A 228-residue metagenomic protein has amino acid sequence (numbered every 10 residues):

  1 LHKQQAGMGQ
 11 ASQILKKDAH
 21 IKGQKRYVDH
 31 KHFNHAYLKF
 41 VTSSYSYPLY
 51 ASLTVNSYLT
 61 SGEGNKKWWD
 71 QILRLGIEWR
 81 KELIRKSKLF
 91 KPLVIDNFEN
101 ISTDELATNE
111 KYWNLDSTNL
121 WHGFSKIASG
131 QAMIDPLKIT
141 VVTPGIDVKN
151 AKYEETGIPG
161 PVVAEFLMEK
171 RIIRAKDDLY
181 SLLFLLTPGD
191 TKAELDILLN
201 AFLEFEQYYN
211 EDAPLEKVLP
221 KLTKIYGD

Functional and structural regions predicted by a protein language model:
L1-A36, V41-S52: Active-site PLP attachment segment
Q13, H30, N34, Y50-Y58 (+3 more regions): Predominant activation on well-ordered alpha-helical scaffold segments within soluble catalytic domains
I14-K16, V55, V141, L186: Hydrophobic side chains in beta-strands
D18-A19, V55-L59, E204: Active-site catalytic microenvironments for nucleophilic, acid-base chemistry
F40, A51-K67, A193: Amphipathic alpha-helix from the class-I
E63-D228: Non-catalytic terminal extensions of PLP-dependent enzymes
